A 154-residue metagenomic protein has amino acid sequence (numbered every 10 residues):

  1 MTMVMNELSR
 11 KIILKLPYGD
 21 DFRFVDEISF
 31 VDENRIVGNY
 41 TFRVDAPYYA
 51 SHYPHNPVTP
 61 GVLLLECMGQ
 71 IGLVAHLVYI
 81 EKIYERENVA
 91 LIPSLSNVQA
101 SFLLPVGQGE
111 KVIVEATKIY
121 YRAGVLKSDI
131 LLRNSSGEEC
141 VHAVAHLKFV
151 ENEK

Functional and structural regions predicted by a protein language model:
T2-M5, R35, P105-K154: HotDog/MaoC-like acyl-thioester-processing domains
T2-S29, L95, L147: Flexible, low-complexity linker/boundary loops enriched in proline and small hydrophobic residues that flank enzymatic
T2-V4, L73-E115, C140-V144: Hydrophobic beta-strand-centered segment that forms part of the acyl-chain substrate-binding groove
E7-S9, Y40, P57, C67 (+1 more regions): RNA-interacting cores
L16, F42, V58, A100 (+1 more regions): Hydrophobic beta-strand core residues of beta-sandwich domains
D20-T59: Catalytic strand-loop segment that frames the active site of acyl-thioester-processing enzymes
Y53-P60, L64-V74: Compact, glycine-rich, soluble single-domain proteins
